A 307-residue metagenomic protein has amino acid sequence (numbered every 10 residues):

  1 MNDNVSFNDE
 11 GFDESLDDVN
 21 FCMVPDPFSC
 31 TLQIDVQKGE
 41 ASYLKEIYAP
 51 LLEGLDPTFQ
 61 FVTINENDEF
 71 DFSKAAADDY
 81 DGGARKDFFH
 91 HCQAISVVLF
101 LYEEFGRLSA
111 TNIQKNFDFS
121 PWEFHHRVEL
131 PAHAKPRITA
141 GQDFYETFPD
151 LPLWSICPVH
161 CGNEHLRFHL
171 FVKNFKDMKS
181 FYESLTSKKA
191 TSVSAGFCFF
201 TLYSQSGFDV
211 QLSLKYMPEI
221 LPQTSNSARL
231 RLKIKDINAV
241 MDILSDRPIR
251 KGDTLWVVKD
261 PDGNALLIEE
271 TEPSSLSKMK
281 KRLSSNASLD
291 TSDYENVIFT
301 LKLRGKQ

Functional and structural regions predicted by a protein language model:
N2-T191, L202-Q307: Glyoxalase I/VOC metalloenzyme domain signal
S192-C198: Short glycine/proline-centered loop/turn elements that form peptide/ligand docking sites
